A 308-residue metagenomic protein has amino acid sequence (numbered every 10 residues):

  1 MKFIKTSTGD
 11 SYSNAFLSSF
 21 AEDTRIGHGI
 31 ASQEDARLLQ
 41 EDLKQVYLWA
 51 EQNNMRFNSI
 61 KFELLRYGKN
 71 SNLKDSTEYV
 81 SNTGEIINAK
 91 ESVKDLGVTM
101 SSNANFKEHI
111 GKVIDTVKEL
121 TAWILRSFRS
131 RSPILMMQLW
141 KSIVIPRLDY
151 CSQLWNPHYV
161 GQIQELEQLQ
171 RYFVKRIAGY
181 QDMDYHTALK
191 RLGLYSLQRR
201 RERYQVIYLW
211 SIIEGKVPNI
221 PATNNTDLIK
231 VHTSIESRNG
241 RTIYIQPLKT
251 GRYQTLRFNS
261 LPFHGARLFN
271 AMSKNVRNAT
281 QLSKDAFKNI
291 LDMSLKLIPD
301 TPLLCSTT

Functional and structural regions predicted by a protein language model:
M1-F3, L39-D42, V113, L120 (+1 more regions): Hydrophobic alpha-helical membrane-association signature
M1-G27: Active-site palm subdomain of RNA-directed nucleic acid polymerases
E22-T24, A50, L64, G97 (+8 more regions): Mobile genetic element proteins and their domesticated derivatives, centered on retroelements and DNA transposons
T24-E51, P157: Catalytic palm subdomain of template-directed nucleic-acid polymerases, centered on the conserved carboxylate motif
A31-L39, A104-V113, S127-Q138, N156-L166 (+3 more regions): Conserved, non-catalytic sequence blocks in retroelement Pol enzymes and Pol-derived host proteins
E41, R56-S92: Short, conserved micro-motifs composed of acidic
G84-L154: Basic, alpha-helical interaction scaffolds
V160-T308: Short linear motifs embedded in intrinsically disordered, charge-biased segments
